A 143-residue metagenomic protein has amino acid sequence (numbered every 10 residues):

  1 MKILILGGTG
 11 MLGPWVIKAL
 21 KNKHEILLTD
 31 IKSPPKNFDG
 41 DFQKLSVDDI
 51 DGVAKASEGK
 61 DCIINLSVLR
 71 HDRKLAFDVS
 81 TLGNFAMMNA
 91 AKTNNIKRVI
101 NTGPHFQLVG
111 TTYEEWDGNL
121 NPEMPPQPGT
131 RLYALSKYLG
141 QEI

Functional and structural regions predicted by a protein language model:
I3-K23: N-terminal Rossmann NAD(P)H-binding glycine-rich loop of SDR-like oxidoreductase domains
L6, T29, I63-S67, V99-H105 (+1 more regions): SDR active-site strand-loop-helix element
H24-P35: Conserved glycine-rich Rossmann-like NAD(P)H-binding loop of the short-chain dehydrogenase/reductase
P34-P35, L45-L82: NAD(P)H-binding glycine-rich loop region in Rossmannoid oxidoreductase-like domains and their noncatalytic homologs
G40, D61, K97: Conserved acidic residues
F77-N84, M88, I100, S136-K137: Short alpha-helix in the Rossmann-fold core of NAD(P)-dependent oxidoreductases
A86-T130: Conserved Rossmann-fold NAD(P)-dependent oxidoreductase catalytic core, especially the SDR/UDP-sugar
P128-I143: Active-site Tyr-X1-5-Lys
